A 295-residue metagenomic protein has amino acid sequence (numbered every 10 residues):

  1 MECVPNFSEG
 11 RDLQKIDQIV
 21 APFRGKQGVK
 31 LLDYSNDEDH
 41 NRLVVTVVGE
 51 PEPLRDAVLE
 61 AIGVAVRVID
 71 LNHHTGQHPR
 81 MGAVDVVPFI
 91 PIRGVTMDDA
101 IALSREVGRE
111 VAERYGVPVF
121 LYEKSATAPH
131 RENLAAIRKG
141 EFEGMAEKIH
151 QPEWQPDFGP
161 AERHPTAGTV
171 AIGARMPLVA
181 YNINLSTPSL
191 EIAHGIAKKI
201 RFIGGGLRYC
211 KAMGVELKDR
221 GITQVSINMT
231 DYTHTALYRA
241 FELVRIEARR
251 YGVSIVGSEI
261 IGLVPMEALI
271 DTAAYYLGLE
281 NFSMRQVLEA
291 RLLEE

Functional and structural regions predicted by a protein language model:
M1-E295: Long, contiguous binding/interaction regions
